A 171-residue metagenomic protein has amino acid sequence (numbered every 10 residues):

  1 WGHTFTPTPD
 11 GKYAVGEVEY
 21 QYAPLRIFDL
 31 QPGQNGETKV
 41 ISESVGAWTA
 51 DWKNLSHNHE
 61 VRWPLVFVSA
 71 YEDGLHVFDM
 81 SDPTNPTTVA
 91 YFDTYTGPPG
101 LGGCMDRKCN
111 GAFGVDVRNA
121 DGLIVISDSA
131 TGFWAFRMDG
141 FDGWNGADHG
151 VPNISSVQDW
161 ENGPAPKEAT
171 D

Functional and structural regions predicted by a protein language model:
W1-D171: Feature marking well-ordered beta-strand scaffolds used for ligand recognition
